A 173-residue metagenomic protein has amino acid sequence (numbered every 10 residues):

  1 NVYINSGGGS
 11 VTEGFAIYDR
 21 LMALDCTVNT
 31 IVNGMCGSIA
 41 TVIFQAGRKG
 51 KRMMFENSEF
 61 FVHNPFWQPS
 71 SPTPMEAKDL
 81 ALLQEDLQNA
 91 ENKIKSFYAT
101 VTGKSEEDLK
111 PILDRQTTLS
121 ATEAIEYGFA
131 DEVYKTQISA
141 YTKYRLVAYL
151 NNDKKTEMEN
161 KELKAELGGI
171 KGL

Functional and structural regions predicted by a protein language model:
N1-I39, Q45-L173: N-terminal organellar transit peptides
